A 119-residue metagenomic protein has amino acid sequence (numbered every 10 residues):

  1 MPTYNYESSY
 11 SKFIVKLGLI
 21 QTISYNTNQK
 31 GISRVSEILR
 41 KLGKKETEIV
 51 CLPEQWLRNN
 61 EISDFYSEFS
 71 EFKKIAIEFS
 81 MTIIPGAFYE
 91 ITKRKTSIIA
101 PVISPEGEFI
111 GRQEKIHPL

Functional and structural regions predicted by a protein language model:
M1-L119: Hydrophobic structural segments
